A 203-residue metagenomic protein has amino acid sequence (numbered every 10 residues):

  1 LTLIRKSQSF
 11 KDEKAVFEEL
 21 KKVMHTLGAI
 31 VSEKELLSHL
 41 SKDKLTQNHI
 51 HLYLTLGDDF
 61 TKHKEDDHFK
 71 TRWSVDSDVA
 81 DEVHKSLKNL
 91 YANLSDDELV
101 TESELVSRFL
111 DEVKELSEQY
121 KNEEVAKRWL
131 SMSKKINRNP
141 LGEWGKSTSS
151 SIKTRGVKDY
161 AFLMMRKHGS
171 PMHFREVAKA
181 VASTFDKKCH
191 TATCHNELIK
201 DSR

Functional and structural regions predicted by a protein language model:
L1-R203: C-terminal non-catalytic scaffold/interaction domains in large multidomain proteins
